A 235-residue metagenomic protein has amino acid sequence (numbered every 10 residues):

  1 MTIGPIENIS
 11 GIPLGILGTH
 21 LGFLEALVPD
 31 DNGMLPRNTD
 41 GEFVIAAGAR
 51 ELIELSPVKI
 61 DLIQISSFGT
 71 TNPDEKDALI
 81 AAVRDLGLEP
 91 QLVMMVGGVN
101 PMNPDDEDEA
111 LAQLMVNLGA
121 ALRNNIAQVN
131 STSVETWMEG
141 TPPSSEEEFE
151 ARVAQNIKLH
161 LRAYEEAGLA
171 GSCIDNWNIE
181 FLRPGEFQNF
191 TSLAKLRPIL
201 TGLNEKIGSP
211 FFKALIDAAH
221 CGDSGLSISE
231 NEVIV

Functional and structural regions predicted by a protein language model:
M1-A120, E205-F212: N-terminal pre-domain/capping segments
E7, P29, L62-I63, Y164-V235: Acidic/histidine-rich catalytic cores of soluble enzymes
H20-F23, S67-G69, V96-V99, S133-W137 (+2 more regions): Active-site-proximal loop/turn and secondary-structure-junction residues that shape catalytic pockets, frequently
F23-E42, P101-D106, W137-E148, E186-T191 (+1 more regions): Short, flexible/disordered intra-domain loops and linkers
D77, E107-L114, E146, E150 (+3 more regions): Charged helix-capping and loop-helix junction motifs
I80-G98, A151-G168, R197-K206: Alpha-helix-loop-beta-strand connector modules within alpha/beta enzyme cores
P104-A127, S145-G171: An active-site-proximal structural segment forming one wall of the substrate-binding cleft that immediately precedes
A120-S145, L169-G185: Active-site groove signature of glycoside hydrolases
